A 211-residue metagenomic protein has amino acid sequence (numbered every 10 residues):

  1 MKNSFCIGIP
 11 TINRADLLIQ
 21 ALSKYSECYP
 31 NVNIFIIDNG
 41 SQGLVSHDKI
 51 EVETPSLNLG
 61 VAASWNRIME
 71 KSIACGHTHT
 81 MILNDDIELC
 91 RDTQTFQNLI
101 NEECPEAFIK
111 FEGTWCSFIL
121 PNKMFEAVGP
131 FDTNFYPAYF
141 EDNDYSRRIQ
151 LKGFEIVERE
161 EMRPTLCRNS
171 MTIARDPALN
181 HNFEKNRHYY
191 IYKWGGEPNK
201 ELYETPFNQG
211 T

Functional and structural regions predicted by a protein language model:
M1-S23: N-proximal low-complexity "stem/linker" segments adjacent to membrane-targeting elements
S23-V32: Short, acidic, metal-binding catalytic loop of nucleotide-sugar glycosyltransferases
K24, I36-S46, I87-L89: A conserved acidic beta->alpha catalytic loop
N31-G40, E53-P55: Short beta-strand/loop segment that forms part of the nucleotide-sugar
P55-S72: Glycine-rich, basic loop-to-helix element that forms the pyrophosphate-binding segment of sugar-nucleotide handling
H77-E88: Short beta-strand-to-loop acidic/aromatic patch adjacent to the donor-nucleotide binding site
D92-K110: Conserved donor-nucleotide/metal-binding helix-loop-beta segment in metal-dependent transferases, i.e., the alpha-helix
P137-T211: C-terminal catalytic/acceptor-binding lobe
